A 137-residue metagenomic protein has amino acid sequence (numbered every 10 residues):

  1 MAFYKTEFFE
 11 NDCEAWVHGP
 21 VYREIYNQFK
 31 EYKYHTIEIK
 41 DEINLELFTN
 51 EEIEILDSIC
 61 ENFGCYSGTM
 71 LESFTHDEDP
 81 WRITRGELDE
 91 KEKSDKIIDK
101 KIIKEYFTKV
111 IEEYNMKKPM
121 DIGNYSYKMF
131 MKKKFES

Functional and structural regions predicted by a protein language model:
M1-S137: Domain-edge interaction signal
